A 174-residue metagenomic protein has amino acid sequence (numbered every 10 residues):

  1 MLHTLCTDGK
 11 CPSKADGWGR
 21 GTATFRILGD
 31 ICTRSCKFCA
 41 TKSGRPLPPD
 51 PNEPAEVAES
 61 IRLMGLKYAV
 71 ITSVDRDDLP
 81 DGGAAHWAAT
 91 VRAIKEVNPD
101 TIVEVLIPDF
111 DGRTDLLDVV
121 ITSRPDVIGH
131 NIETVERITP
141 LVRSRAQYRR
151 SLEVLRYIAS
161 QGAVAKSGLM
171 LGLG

Functional and structural regions predicted by a protein language model:
M1-A15: An N-cap/entry alpha-helix motif that binds or orients negatively charged groups
R20-V127, T134-I138, Y148-S160, S167: Conserved Radical SAM active-site core
V142-A146: Short, surface-exposed, charged loop/turn segments at secondary-structure junctions
G168-L173: Short, glycine/charged-rich beta-strand-loop motifs at protein surfaces that mediate ligand recognition and catalysis
